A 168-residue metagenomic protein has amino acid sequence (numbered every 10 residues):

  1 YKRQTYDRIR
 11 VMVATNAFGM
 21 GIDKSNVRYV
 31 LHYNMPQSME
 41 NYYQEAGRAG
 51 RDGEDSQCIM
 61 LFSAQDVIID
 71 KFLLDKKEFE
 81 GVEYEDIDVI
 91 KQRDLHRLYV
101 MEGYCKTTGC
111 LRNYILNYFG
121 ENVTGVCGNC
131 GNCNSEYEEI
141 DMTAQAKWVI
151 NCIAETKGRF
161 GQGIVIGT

Functional and structural regions predicted by a protein language model:
K2-F18, I22-T168: C-terminal helicase lobe
